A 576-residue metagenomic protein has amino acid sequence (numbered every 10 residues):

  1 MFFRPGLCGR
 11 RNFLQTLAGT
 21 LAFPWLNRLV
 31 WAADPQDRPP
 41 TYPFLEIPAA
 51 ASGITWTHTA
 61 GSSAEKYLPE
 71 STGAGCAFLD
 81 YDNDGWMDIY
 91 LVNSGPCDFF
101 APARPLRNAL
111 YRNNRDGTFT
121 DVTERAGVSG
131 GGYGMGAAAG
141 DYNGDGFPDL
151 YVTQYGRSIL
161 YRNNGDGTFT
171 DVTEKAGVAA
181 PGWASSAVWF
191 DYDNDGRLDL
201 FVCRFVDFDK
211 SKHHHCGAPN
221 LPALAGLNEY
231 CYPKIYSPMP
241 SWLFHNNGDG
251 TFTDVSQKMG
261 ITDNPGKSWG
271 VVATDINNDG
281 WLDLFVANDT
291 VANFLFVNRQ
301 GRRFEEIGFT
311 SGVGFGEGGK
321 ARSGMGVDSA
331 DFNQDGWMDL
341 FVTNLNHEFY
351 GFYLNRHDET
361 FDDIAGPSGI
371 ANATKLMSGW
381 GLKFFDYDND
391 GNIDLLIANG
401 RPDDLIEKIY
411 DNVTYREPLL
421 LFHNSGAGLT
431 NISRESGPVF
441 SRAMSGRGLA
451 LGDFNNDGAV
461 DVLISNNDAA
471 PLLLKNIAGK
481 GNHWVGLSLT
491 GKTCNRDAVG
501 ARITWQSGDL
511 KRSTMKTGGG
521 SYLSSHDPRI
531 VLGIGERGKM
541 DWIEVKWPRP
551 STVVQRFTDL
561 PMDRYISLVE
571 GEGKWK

Functional and structural regions predicted by a protein language model:
M1-G9, G19-A22, A33-D34: N-terminal secretory signal peptides
L7, N27-I54: C-terminal segment of N-terminal export signals and the immediately downstream linker at the start of the mature
G9-A18, F119, F169, F252 (+2 more regions): N-terminal export leaders
P40, A50-A51, G61-S62, G369-N372 (+1 more regions): Gly/Ser/Thr/Pro-enriched helix-cap/hinge segments flanking short amphipathic alpha-helices
P43-T57, G61-A64, L68, T120-G132 (+9 more regions): Short loop/turn motifs that recur once per blade in beta-propeller domains
G73-N83, G134-G144, A184-N194, L198 (+4 more regions): Beta-propeller blade termini
I89-N93, D149-Q154, L200-R204, L284-N288 (+4 more regions): Hydrophobic beta-strand segments that make up the repeating blades of beta-propeller and related beta-repeat
N93-A103, D207-I235, A398-T414: Short, conserved, GDST-rich strand-edge loop motifs in beta-rich repeat architectures
